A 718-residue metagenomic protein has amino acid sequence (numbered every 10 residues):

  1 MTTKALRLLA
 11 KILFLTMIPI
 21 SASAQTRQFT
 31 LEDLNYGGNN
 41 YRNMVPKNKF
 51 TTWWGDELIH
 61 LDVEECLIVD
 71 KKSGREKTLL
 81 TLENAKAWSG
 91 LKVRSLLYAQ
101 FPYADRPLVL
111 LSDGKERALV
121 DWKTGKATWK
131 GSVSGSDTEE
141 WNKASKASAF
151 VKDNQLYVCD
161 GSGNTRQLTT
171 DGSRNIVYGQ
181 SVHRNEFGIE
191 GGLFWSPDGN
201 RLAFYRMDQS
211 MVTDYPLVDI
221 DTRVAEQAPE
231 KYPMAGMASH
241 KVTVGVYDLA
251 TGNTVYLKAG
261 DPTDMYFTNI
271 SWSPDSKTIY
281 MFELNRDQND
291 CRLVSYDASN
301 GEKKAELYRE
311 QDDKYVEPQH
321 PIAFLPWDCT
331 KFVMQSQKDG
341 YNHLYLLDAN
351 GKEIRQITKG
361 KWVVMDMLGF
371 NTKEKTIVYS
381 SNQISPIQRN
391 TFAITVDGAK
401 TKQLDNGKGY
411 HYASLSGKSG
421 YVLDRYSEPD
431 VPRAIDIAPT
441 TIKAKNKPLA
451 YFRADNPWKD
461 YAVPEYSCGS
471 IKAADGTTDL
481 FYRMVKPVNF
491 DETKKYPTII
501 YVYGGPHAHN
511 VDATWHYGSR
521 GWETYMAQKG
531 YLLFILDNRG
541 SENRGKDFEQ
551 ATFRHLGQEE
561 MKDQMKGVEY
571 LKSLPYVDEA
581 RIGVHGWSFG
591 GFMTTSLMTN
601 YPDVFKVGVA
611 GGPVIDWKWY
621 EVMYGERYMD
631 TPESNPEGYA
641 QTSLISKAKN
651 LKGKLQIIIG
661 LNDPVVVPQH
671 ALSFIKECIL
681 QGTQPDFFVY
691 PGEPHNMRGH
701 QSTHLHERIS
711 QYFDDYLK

Functional and structural regions predicted by a protein language model:
M1, P19, V242-G245, T683 (+2 more regions): C-terminal intrinsically disordered extensions
M1-Q28: Bacterial Sec-dependent N-terminal signal peptides
T3, I12-M17, V120, N142 (+2 more regions): Generic alpha-helix initiation/capping and coil-helix boundary signal
L6-L9, L13, L119, V294 (+5 more regions): Small/flexible residues
K11, A24-H411, G420-Y421, V431: Beta-propeller folds
L15, A147, A235-M237, D261 (+10 more regions): Sterically constrained small-residue positions within well-ordered secondary structures of folded domains
D214, Y412-K718: Serine-hydrolase catalytic core recognition
